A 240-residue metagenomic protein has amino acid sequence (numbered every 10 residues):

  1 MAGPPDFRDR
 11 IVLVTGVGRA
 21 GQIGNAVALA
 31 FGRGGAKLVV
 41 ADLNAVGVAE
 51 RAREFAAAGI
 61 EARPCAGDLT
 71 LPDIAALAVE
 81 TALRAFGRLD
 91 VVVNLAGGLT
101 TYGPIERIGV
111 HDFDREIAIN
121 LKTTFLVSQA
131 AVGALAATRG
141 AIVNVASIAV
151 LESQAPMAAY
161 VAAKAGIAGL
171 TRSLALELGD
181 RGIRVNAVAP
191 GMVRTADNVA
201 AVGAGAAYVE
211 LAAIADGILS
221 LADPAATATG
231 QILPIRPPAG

Functional and structural regions predicted by a protein language model:
P4-V39: Canonical Rossmann dinucleotide-binding motif of NAD(H)/NADP(H)-dependent dehydrogenases/reductases, specifically
G103-I105, D112-D114: Substrate-binding pocket helix/loop in short-chain dehydrogenase/reductase
I108, S153-V161, S173, A201-V202: Active-site loop-to-helix junction immediately N-terminal to the catalytic Tyr of the SDR YXXXK motif in Rossmann-fold
S128, A163, T171: Active-site helix of classical SDR
G133, L176-D180: Alpha-helical segment proximal to the catalytic Tyr-Lys
S147: Residue(s) in the substrate-gating loop at a strand-loop-helix junction that position the organic substrate next
D180, A187, G203-G240: C-terminal helical subdomain
